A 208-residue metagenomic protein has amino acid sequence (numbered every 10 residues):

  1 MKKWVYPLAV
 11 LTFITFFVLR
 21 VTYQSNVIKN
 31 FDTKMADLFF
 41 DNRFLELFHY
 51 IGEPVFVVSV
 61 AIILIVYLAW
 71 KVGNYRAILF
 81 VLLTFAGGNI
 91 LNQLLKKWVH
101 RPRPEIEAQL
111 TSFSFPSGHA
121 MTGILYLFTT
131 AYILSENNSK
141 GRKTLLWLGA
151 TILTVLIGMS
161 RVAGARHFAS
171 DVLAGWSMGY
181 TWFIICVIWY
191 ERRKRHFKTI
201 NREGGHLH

Functional and structural regions predicted by a protein language model:
M1-V57, W98-E107: N-terminal transmembrane-helix/juxtamembrane module of multi-pass inner/ER membrane proteins
V5-A9, R76-T84, R142-G149: Alpha-helical transmembrane segments of integral membrane proteins
I14-R20, A86-Q93, I152-V162: Aromatic-anchored segments of alpha-helical transmembrane domains
L19, A36, H49, N92-K96 (+4 more regions): Membrane-water interface at transmembrane helix exits
K29, L45-G52, N89, Q93 (+1 more regions): Short, amphipathic, aromatic/basic-enriched membrane-interface segments that mark the entry/exit of transmembrane
K29, W70-N138: Membrane-interface loops
I51-G73, L127, L134: Hydrophobic alpha-helical transmembrane segments
A108-H208: Membrane-embedded catalytic cores of phosphoryl/pyrophosphoryl-handling enzymes
